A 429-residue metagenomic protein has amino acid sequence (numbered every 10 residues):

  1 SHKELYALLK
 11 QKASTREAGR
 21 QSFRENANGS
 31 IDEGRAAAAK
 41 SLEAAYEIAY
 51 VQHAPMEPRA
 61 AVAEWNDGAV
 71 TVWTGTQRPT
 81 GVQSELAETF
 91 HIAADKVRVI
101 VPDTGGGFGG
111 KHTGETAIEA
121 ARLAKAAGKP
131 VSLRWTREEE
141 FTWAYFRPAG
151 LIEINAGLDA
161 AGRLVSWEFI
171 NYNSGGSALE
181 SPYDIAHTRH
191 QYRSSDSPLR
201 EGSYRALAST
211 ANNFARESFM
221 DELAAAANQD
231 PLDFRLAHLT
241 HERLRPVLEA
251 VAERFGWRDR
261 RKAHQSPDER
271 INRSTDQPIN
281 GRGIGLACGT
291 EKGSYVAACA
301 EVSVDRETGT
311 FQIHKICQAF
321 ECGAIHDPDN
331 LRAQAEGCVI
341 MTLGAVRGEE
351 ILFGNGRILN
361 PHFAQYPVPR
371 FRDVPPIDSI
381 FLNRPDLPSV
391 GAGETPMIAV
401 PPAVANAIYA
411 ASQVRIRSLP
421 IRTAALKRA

Functional and structural regions predicted by a protein language model:
S1-A319, G354, F371, P376-D378 (+3 more regions): Structural alpha/beta core scaffold segments of enzyme domains
T113-A117, A333-G337, I398: Short, conserved loop/turn and helix-capping segments at secondary-structure boundaries that abut family-defining
N171-Y172, R332-A333, T395-M397: Short intrinsically disordered coil segments
E201-R205, G323-A333, S389-G393: Short beta-alpha connecting loops at secondary-structure transitions that line or flank enzyme active sites
L207, M220, L382-P396: Amphipathic, heptad-repeat alpha-helical segments used for oligomerization and assembly
D329-Q365: Active-site "cap" helix and flanking loop/linker of ATP-utilizing ligase/carboxylase catalytic domains
A364-G391: Generic long, charged, amphipathic alpha-helical segments
A392-A403, A407: A hydrophobic, small-residue-rich beta->alpha segment in the mid-to-C-terminal subdomain of diverse proteins
